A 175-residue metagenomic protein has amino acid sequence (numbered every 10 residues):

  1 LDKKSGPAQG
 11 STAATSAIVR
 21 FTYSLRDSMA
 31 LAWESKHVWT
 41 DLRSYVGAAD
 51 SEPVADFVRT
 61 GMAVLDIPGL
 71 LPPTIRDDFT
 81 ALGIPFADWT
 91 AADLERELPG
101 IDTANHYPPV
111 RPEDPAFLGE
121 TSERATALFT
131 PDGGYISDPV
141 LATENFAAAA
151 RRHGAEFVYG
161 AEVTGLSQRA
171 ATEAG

Functional and structural regions predicted by a protein language model:
L1-T12: Glycine-rich FAD pyrophosphate-binding loop
P7, D27, A63, T130-G134: Conserved short-loop catalytic and cofactor-binding motifs
Q9, M29, W33, V140: Electropositive phosphate-/nucleotide-binding environments in soluble metabolic enzymes
S11-A13, A55-F57, E120-E123: Short, flexible turn/loop "capping" segments at secondary-structure junctions
T15, E162: A generic "binding-loop/recognition-motif" signal
S16-P115: Dinucleotide-binding Rossmann-like beta1-alpha1 core, especially the glycine-rich loop that anchors the ADP
G69-Y159, G165-A174: Flavin (FAD/FMN) cofactor-binding and adjacent substrate-gating region of FAD-dependent oxidoreductase domains
